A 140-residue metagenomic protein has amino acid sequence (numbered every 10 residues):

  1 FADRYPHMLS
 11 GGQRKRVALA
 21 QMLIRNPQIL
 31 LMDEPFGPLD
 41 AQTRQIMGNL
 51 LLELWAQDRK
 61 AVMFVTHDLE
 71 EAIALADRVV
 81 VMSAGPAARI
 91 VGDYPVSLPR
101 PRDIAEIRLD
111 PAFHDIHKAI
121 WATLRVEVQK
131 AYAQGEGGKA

Functional and structural regions predicted by a protein language model:
R4-H7, I24-R25: Conserved signature/switch motifs of ABC ATPase nucleotide-binding domains
S10-R16: ABC ATPase nucleotide-binding domain "signature motif"
L19: Hydrophobic anchor residue at the start of the ABC signature
L30-D33: Catalytic Walker B motif of ABC-type/P-loop ATPase nucleotide-binding domains
R44-D58: Helical segment within the ABC ATPase nucleotide-binding domain
K60-V65: Conserved H-loop
A72-A74: A short, surface-exposed alpha-helical micro-motif characterized by mixed small hydrophobic and charged/polar residues
G85-D115: Conserved beta-strand-loop-alpha-helix hinge in the C-terminal portion of ABC ATPase nucleotide-binding domains
